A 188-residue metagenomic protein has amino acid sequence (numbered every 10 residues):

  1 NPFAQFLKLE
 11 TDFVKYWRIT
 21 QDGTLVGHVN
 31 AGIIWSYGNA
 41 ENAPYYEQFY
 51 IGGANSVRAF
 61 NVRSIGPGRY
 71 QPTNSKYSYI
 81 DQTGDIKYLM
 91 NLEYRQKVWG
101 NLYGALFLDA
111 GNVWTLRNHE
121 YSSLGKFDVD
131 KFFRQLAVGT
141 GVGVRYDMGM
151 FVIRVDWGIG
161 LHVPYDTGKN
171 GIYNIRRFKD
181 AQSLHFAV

Functional and structural regions predicted by a protein language model:
N1-K97, L106-F127, K131: C-terminal outer-membrane beta-barrel translocator/porin domains of Gram-negative envelope proteins and their
K15-W17, Y94-Q96, Y146-M148, I159 (+1 more regions): Residue-level signature of outer-membrane beta-barrel architecture
T20-L25, G100-G104, Y146-V155: Repeated loop/turn-to-beta-strand initiation elements of outer-membrane beta-barrel proteins
D109-G111, L116, G141, R145 (+1 more regions): Flexible, small/polar- and glycine-enriched "cap/hinge" segments at structural transition points
S122-M148: Strand-loop-strand
V144-G149, R176-V188: Outer-membrane beta-barrel "beta-signal"
T167-K179: Surface-exposed intrinsically disordered loops and tails
